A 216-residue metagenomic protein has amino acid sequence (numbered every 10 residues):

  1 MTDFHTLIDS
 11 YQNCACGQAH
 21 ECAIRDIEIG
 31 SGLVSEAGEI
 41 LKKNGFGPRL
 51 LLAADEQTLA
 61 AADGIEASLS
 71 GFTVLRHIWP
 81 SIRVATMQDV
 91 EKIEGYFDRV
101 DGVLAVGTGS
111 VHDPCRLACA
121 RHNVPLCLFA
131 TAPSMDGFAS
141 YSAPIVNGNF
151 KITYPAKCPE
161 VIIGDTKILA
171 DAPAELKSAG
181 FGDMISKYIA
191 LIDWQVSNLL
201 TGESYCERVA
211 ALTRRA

Functional and structural regions predicted by a protein language model:
M1-G102, E160, A172, S178-G182 (+1 more regions): ATP/NTP phosphate-donor binding region
C14-C16, C22, C115, C119 (+3 more regions): Generic recognition of cysteine residues
V34, V111-D113, S134, Y141: Short, electropositive, low-hydrophobicity segments enriched in small/polar residues
A53-A54, G107, G164: Short beta-strand/turn micro-motifs composed of small residues that flank or help shape donor/cofactor-binding pockets
A62-G64, P114-R116, F138-A139, P173-A174: Short glycine-/acidic-enriched loop or helix-start segments at secondary-structure transitions that form or flank
A67-F72, A210-A216: Short, charged low-complexity intrinsically disordered segments located at boundaries of structured domains
F97-A132: A short, small-residue-rich loop immediately preceding and capping a beta-strand
H122-R215: A glycine/threonine-rich phosphate-anchoring loop and its flanking beta-alpha core in nucleotide/phosphate-binding
